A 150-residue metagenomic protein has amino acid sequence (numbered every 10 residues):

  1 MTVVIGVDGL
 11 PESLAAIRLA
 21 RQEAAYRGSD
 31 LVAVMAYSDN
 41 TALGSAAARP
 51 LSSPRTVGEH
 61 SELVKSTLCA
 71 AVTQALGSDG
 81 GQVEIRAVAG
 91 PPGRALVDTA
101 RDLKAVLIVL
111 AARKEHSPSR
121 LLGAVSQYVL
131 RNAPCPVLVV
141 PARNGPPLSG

Functional and structural regions predicted by a protein language model:
M1-A15, L43-S45, L107, N132-G150: Intrinsically disordered or low-complexity boundary/linker segments at protein termini and domain junctions
M1-S53: Small/aliphatic-rich secondary-structure junction motif
E12, T73-I108, N144-G150: Structural beta-alpha unit
V32-V34, E84-V88, L138-V140: General small-molecule cofactor/ligand-binding pocket signal
M35-A36, A111-R113, P141-A142: Short secondary-structure boundary segments
A48-S52, D102-K104, S126-Y128: Short, hinge-like loop/turn segments at secondary-structure boundaries
L51-S66: A short acidic, glycine-rich active-site loop that binds or catalyzes chemistry on phosphate/adenosine moieties
L107-Y128, P146-G150: Glycine-rich, Arg-bearing micro-motifs that act as flexible, cationic patches
